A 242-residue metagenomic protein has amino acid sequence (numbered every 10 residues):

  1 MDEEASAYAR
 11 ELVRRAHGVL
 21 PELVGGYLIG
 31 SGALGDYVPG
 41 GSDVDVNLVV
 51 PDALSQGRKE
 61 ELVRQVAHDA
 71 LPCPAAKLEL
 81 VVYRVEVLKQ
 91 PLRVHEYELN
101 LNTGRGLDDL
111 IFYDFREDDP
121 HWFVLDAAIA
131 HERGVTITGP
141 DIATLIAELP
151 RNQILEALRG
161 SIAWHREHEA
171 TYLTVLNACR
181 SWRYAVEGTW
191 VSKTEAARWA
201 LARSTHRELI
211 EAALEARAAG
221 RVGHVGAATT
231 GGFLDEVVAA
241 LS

Functional and structural regions predicted by a protein language model:
M1-Y27, G57-K59, S242: Helical scaffold of the NTase/Pol beta-like nucleotidyltransferase catalytic core
G30-H68, K77-V82: Catalytic metal-binding acidic patch
S31, V85-V87, A218: Residues that form or immediately flank small-molecule/cofactor binding pockets and catalytic motifs
A33-L34, V87, R180-R183: Short, solvent-exposed loop/turn segments at secondary-structure junctions
R64-H168: Conserved NTP/Mg2+-binding pocket subregion across the NTase superfamily
H121-S242: Nucleotidyltransferase catalytic cores
